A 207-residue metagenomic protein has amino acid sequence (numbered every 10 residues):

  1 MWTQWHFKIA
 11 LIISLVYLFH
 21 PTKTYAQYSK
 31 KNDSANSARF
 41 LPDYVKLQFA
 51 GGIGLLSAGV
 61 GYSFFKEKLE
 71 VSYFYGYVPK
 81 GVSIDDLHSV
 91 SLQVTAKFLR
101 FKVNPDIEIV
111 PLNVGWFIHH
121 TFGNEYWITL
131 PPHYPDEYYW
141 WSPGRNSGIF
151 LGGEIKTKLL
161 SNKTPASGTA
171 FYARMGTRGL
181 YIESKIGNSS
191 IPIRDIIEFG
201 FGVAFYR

Functional and structural regions predicted by a protein language model:
M1-K31: Bacterial Sec-dependent N-terminal signal peptides
Q27-P42, K66-K68, L99-P111, K158-T169: Short loop/turn motifs that connect adjacent beta-strands in outer-membrane beta-barrel proteins
N36-L41, L69-G76, T129-P135, L180-I182: Flexible, solvent-exposed coil segments and beta strand-coil junctions, predominantly the extracellular/periplasmic
R39-G52, A58, L69-G81: Transmembrane beta-strand segments that form the barrel wall of outer-membrane beta-barrel proteins
D43, G54-A58, H88-V94, L112 (+2 more regions): Hydrophobic, lipid-facing positions within transmembrane beta-strands of outer-membrane proteins
G51, V60-F64, A96-F98, I118-H120 (+2 more regions): Residue-level signature of outer-membrane beta-barrel architecture
G81-G115: Mid-chain, structured segments of secreted extracytoplasmic proteins
V103-R207: Outer-membrane beta-barrel transmembrane domain signature
